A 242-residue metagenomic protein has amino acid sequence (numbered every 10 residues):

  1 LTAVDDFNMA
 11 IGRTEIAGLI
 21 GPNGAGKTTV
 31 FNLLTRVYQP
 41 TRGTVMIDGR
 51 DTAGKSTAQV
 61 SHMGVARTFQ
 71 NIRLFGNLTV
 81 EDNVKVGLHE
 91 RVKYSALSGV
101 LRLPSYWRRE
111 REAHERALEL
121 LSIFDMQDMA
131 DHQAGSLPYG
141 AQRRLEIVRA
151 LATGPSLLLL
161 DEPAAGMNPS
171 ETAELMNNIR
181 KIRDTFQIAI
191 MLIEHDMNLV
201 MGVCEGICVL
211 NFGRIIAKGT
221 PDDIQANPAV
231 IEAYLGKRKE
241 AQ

Functional and structural regions predicted by a protein language model:
L1-Q242: Glycine-rich phosphate-binding loops of nucleotide-dependent enzymes
